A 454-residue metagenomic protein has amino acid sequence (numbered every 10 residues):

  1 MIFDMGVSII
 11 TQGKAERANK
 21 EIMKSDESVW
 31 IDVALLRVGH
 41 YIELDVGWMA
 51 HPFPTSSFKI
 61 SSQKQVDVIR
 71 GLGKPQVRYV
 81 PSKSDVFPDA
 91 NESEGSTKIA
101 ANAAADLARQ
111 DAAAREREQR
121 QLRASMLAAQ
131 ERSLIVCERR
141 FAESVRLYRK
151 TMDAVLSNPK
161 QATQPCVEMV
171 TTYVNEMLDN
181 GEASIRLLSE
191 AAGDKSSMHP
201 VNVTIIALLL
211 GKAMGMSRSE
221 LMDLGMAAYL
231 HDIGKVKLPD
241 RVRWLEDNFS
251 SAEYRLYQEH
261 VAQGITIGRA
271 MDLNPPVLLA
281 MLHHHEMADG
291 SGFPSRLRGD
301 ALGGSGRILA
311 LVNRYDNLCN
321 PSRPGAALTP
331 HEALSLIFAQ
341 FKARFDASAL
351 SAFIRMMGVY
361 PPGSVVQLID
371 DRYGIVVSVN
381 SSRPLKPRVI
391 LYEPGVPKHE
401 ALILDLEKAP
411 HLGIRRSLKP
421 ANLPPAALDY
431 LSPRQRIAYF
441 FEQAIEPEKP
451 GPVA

Functional and structural regions predicted by a protein language model:
I2-S197, I403-A454: Non-catalytic interface/linker regions that flank or bridge core catalytic/transmembrane domains
E131-A454: Histidine- and acidic-residue-rich, metal-dependent catalytic cores
